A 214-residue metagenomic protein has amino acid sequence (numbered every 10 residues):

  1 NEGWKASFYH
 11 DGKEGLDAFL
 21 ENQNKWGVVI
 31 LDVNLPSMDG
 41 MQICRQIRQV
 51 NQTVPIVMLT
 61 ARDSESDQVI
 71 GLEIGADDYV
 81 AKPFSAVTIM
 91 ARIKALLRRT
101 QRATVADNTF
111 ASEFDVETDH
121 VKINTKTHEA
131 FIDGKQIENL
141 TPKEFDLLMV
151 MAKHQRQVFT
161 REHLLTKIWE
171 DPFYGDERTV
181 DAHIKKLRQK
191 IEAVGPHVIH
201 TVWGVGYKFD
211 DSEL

Functional and structural regions predicted by a protein language model:
N1-S7: Two-component/phosphorelay signaling modules centered on CheY-like receiver
F8, L35-M38, E65, E73: Residue-level signal for the "D+5" position in two-component response regulator receiver
F8-V28: Acidic, metal-coordinating helix/loop segments flanking the phosphotransfer/catalytic sites of two-component signaling
V29, V33-N34, R62: The short loop immediately C-terminal to the conserved phospho-acceptor aspartate in CheY-like receiver
R45, Q49-E117: Basic, amphipathic DNA-recognition helix from helix-turn-helix-like DNA-binding domains
A95-F145, M149-V158, E162: Short, Lys/Arg-enriched segments at the junction into DNA-binding effector domains of transcriptional regulators
N139, A182-I184, R188-L214: DNA-binding patch around the recognition helix
